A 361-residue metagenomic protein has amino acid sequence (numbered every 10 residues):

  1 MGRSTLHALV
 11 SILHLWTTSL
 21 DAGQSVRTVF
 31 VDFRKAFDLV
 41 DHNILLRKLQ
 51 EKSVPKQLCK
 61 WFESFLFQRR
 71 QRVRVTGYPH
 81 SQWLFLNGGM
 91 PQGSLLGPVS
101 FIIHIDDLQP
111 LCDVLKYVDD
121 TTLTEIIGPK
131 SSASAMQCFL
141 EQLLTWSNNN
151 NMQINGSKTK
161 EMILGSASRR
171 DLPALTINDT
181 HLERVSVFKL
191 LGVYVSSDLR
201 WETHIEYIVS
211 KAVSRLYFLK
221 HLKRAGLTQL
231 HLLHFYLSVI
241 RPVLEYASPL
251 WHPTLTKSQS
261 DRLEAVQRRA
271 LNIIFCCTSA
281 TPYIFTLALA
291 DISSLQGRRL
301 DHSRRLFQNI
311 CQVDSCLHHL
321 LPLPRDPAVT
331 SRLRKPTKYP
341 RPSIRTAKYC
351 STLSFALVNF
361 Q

Functional and structural regions predicted by a protein language model:
M1-M90: Conserved pre-catalytic core of RNA-dependent polymerases
M1-S11, T28-F30, V73-S100, T124-P129 (+4 more regions): Short, conserved non-catalytic motifs in the polymerase core
A36-K52, D106, T121-T145, S166: Catalytic palm subdomain of template-directed nucleic-acid polymerases, centered on the conserved carboxylate motif
P98-I127: Active-site palm subdomain of RNA-directed nucleic acid polymerases
L115, T180-L250: Basic, alpha-helical interaction scaffolds
C138, Q153-S186: Short, conserved micro-motifs composed of acidic
T256-S258, R262-Q361: Short linear motifs embedded in intrinsically disordered, charge-biased segments
